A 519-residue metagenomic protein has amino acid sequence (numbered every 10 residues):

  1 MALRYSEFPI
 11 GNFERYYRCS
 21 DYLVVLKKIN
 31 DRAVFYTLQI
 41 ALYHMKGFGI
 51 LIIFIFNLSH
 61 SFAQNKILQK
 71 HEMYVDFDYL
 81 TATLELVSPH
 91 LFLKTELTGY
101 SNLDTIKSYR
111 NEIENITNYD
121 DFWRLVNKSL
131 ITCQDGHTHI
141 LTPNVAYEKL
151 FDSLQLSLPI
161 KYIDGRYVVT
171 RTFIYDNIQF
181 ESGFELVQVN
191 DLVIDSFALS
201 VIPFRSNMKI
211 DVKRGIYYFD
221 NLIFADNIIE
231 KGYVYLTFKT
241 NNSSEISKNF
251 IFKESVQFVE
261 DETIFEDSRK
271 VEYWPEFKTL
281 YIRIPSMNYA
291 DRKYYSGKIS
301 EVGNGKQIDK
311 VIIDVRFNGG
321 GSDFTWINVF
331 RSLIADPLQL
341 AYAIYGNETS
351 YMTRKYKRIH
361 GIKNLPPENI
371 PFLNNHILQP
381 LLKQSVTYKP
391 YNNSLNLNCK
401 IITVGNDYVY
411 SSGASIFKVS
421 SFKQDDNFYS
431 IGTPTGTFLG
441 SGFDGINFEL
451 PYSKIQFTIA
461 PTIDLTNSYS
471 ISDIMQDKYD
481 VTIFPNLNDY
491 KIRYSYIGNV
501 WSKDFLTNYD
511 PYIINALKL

Functional and structural regions predicted by a protein language model:
F13, L23-L26, R32: Short hydrophobic targeting helices and cationic amphipathic motifs that mediate membrane/organellar targeting
F48-N57: Sec-dependent N-terminal signal peptides
S61-A63: Boundary at the C-terminal end of the N-terminal hydrophobic targeting segment
N65-V311, V315-N328, I334-Y345, K400-I402 (+3 more regions): Flexible, low-complexity junctional segments that flank or bridge functional domains
G320-C399, G445, T462: Gly/Ser/Thr-rich loop/hinge elements
K400-K423, F428-L439: Extended C-terminal subregions enriched in glycine
S430-G498, F505, Y509: BRCT (BRCA1 C-terminal) domain core and associated BRCT-interaction motifs
